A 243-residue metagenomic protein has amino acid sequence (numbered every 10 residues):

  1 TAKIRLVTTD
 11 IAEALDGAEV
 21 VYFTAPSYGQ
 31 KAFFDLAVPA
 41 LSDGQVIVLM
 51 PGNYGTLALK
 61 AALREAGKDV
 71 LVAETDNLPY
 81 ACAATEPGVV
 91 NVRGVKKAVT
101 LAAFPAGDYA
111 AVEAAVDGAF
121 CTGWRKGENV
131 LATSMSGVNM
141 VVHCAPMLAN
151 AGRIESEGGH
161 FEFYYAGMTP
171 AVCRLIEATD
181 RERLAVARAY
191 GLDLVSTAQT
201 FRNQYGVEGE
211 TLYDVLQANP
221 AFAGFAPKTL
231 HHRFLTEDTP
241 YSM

Functional and structural regions predicted by a protein language model:
T1-A18: Conserved N-terminal Rossmann-fold NAD(P) cofactor-binding segment
L15-V21, S42-G44: Short acidic/histidine-rich motifs immediately flanking catalytic phosphotransfer sites in two-component signaling
G17, F23-P26, M50, A119: Short, well-ordered coil/turn residues at beta-beta hairpins and beta-strand->alpha-helix junctions within
S27-G88: Rossmann-like NAD(P)(H) cofactor-binding subdomain of soluble oxidoreductases
T56, Y109-E113, V172-D180, Y205 (+2 more regions): Generic structural signal for well-ordered, non-membrane alpha-helical segments in soluble metabolic enzymes
P79, A84-T179: Substrate/ligand-engaging "lid" and interaction regions
V172, T179-N219: Small-residue-rich helix-loop
T200-V207, Y213-M243: Long, low-complexity C-terminal extensions of enzymes
